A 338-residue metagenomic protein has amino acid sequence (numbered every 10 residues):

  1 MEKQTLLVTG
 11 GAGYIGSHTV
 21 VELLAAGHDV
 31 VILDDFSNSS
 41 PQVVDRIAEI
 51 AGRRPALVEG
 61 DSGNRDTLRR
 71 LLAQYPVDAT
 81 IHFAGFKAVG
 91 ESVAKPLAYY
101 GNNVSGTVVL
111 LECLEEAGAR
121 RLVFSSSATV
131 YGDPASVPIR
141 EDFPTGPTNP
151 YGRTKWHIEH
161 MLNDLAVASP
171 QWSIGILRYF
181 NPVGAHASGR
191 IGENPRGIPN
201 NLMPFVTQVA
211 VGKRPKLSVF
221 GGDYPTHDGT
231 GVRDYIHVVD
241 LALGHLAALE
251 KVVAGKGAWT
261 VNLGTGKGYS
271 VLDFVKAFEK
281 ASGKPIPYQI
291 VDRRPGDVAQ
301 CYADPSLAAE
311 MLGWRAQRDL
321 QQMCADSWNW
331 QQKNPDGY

Functional and structural regions predicted by a protein language model:
M1, A94, N102, S169-Q171 (+5 more regions): A generic fold-level signal
M1-A185: N-terminal Rossmann-like NAD(P)+-binding domain of SDR-like oxidoreductases, especially those catalyzing
T5-L7, L97-A98, P134, N149 (+5 more regions): Short, contiguous strand/loop micro-motifs
G60, L72, Y99, N194-I198 (+4 more regions): Pocket-edge positions in alpha/beta enzyme catalytic cores
Y100, T148-W156, G192-N200, P204 (+1 more regions): Short-chain dehydrogenase/reductase
G184-H186, D223-Y224: Short, basic/glycine-rich phosphate-binding loops at helix/coil junctions that contact nucleotide phosphates
S188-R190: Catalytic core of nucleotidyl cyclases, primarily class III adenylyl/guanylyl cyclases
M203-Y338: C-terminal substrate-binding subdomain of Rossmann-fold SDR/epimerase-dehydratase oxidoreductases
